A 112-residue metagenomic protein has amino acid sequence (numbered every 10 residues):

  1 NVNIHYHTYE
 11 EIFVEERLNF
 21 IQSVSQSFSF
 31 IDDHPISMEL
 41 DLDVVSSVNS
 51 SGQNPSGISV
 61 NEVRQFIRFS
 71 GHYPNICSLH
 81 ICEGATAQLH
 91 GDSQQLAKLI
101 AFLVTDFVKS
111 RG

Functional and structural regions predicted by a protein language model:
N1-G112: Conserved alpha-helical scaffold segments that buttress catalytic/binding sites
